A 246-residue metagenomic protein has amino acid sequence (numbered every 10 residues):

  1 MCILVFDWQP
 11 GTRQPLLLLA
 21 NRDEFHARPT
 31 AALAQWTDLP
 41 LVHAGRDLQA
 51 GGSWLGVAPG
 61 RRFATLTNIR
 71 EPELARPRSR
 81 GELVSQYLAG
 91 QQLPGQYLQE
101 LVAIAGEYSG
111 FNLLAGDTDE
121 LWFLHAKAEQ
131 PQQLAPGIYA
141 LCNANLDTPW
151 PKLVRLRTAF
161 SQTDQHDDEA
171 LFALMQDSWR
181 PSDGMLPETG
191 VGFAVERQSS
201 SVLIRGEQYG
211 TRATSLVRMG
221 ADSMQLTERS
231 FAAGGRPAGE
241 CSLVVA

Functional and structural regions predicted by a protein language model:
M1-A246: N-terminal nucleophile
